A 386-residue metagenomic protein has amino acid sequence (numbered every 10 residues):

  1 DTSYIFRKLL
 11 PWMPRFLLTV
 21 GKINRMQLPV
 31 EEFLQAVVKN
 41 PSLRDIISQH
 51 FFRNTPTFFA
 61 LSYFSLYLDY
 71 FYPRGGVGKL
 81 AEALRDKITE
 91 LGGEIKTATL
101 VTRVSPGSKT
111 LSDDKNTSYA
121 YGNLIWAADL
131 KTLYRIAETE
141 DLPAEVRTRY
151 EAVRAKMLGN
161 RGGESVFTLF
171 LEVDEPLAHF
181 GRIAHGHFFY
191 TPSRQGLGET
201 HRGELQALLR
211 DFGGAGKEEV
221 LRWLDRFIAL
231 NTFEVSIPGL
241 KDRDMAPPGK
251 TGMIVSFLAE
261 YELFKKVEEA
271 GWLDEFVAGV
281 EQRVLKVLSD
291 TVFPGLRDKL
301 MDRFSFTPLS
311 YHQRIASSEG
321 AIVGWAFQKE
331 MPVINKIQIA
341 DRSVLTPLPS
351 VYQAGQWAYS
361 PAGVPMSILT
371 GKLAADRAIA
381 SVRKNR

Functional and structural regions predicted by a protein language model:
D1-L91, A98, I315-I334: Active-site/ligand-binding neighborhood in enzyme catalytic cores
N40-R53, L230-S236, D290, P294-S360: A glycine-rich dinucleotide-binding beta-alpha-beta segment and adjacent secondary-structure elements that constitute
T55-F59, P248-F257, P347-P349: Short coil-to-beta-strand
I88-T97, T102-T110: Feature captures the FAD/FMN-dependent oxidoreductase FAD-binding
T102-G107, L111-A246: Mid-domain catalytic core of redox enzymes that form a hydrophobic substrate pocket/lid adjacent to a catalytic redox
I125, L171, V255, V284 (+4 more regions): Hydrophobic, well-ordered secondary-structure elements that form the walls of internal hydrophobic environments
P176-L177, R202-L230, L273-Q313: Flavin-binding catalytic cores
Q356-V382: A conserved FAD-binding loop/helix module that cradles the flavin
